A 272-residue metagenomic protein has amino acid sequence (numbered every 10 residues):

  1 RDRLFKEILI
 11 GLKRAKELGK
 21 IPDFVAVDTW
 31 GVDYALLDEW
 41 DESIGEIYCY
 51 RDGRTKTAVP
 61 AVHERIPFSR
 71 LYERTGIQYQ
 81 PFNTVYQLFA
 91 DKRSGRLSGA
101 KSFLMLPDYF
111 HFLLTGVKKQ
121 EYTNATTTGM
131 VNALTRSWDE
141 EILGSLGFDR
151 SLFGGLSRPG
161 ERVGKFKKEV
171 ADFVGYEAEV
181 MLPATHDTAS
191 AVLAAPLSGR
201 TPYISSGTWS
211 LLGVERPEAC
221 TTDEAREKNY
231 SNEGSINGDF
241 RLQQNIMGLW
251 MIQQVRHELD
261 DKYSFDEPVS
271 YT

Functional and structural regions predicted by a protein language model:
R1-E46, E73, G99, G155 (+1 more regions): N-terminal glycine/serine-rich phosphate-binding loop of ATP-dependent small-molecule kinases, especially carbohydrate
L4-G11, Q87, L106, F166: Alpha-helical packing segments of well-folded alpha/beta enzyme cores
E17-C49, Q78-F82, H111-N132, G155-R158: Short beta-strand-loop/turn "lid" adjacent to the catalytic site in phosphate-handling enzymes
D52: Carbohydrate-associated surface elements
T55-A58, Y79-P81: Gly/Ser-rich phosphate-binding catalytic loop and adjacent alpha/beta segment that cradle a phosphoryl group at enzyme
K56, H63-T75, Y86-M105, H111-K119 (+3 more regions): Active-site core segments that coordinate phosphate-bearing ligands/cofactors across diverse enzyme families
S145-L152: A structural motif corresponding to the C-terminal end of an alpha-helix and its immediate exit/capping segment
R158-F166: Glycine-rich phosphate-binding loops at beta-strand->alpha-helix junctions
